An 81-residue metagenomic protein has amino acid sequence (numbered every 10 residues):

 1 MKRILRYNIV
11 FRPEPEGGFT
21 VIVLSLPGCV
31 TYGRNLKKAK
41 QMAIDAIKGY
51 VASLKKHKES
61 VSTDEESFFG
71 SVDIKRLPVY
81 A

Functional and structural regions predicted by a protein language model:
M1-Y7, Q41-A81: Short, charged, surface-exposed hinge/linker loops at domain edges that act as mobile lids or interdomain connectors
V10-F11, N35: A ubiquitous short alpha-helical element
F11-L26: Short aromatic-glycine-(Arg/Gly/Cys) micro-motifs in beta-strand/loop hairpins
G18-T20, V30, A81: Intrinsically disordered, low-complexity acidic/polar segments
P27-K37: A short, exposed loop/beta-hairpin motif centered on an aromatic-Gly-Thr core
